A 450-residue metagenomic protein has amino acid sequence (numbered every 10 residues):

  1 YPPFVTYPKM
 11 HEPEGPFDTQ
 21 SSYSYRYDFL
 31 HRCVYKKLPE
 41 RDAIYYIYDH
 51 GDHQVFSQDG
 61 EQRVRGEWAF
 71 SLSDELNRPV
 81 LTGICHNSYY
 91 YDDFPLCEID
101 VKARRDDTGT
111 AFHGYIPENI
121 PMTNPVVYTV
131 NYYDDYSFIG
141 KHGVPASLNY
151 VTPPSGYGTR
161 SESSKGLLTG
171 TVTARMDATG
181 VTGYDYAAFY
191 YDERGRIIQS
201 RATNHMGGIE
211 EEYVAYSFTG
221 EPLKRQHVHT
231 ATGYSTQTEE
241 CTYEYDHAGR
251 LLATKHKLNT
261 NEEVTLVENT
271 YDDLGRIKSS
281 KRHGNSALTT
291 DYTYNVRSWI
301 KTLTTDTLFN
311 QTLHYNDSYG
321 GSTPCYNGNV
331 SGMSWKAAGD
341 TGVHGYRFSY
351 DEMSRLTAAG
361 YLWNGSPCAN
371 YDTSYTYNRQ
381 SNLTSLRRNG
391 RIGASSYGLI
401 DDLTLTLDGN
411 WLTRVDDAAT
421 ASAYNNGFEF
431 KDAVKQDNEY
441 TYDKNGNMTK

Functional and structural regions predicted by a protein language model:
Y1-K450: Beta-strand elements of repeat-based all-beta scaffolds
